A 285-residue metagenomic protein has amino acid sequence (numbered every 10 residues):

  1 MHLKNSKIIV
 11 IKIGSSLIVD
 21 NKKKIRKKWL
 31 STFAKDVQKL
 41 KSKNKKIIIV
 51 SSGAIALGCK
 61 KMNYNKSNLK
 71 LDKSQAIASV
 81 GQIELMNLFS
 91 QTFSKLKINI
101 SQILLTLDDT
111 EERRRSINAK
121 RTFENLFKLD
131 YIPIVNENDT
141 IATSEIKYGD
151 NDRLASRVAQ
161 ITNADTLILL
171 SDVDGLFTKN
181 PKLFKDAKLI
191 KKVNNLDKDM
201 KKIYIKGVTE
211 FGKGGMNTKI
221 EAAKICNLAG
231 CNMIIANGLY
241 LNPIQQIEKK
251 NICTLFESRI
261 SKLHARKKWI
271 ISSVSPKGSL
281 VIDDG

Functional and structural regions predicted by a protein language model:
M1-S67, L71-N99, I103-G285: C-terminal catalytic "cap/lid" subdomain
